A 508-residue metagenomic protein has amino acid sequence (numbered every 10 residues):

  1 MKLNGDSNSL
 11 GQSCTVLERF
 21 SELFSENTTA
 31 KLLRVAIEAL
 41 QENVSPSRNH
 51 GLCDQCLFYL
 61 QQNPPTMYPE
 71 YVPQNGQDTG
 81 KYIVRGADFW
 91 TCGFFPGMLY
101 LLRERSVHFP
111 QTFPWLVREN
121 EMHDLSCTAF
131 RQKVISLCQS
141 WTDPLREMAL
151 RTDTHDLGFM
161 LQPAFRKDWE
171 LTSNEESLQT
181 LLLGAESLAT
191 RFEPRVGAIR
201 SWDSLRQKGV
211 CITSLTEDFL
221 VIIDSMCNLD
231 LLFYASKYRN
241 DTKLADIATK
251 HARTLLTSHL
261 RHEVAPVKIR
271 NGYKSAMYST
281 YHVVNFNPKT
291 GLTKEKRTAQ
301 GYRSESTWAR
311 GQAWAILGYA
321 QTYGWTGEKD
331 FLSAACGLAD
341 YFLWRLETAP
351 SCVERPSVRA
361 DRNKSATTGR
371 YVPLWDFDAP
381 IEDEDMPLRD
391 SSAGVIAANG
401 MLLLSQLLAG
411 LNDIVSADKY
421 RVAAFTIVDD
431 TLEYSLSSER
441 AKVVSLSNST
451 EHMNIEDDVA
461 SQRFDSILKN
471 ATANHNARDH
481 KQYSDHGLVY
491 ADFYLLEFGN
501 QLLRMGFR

Functional and structural regions predicted by a protein language model:
K2-T91, L101, R105, A129-K133 (+5 more regions): Low-complexity, Ser/Thr/Pro/Gly-enriched N-terminal "stalk/linker" regions
L3-V16, F94-C127, M160-N174, L229-D241 (+4 more regions): Well-ordered alpha-helical scaffold segments within catalytic/enzyme domains
S13-L17, M67-G93, D143-K167, V210-S225 (+3 more regions): Solvent-exposed loop and edge beta-strand segments that line ligand/cofactor-binding and catalytic clefts
V16-R34, P110-L145, N174-R191, L231 (+4 more regions): Extended, well-ordered alpha-helical scaffold segments
I37, E104-H108, E147, E170 (+9 more regions): A generic secondary-structure boundary signal that marks alpha-helix termini
E38-Y71, V84-F89, T112, E175-S177 (+3 more regions): CBM-like carbohydrate-recognition segments
T112-C227, L231, A235, H259-K296: Extended ligand-binding groove/face enriched in aromatic
T216, L220-D376, S392, D418-V422 (+2 more regions): Extended ligand-binding clefts on enzyme/binding-domain cores
